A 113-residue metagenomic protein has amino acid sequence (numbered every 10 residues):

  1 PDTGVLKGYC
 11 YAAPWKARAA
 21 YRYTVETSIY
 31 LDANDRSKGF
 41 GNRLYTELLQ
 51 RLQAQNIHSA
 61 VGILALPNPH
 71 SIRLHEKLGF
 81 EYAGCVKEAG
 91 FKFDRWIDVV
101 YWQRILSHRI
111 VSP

Functional and structural regions predicted by a protein language model:
P1-N34, Y45, I105-L106: Acetyl-CoA-dependent GNAT
Y11, V61-L64, E76, E81-D98 (+1 more regions): Conserved catalytic-core motifs of GNAT/GCN5-like acyltransferases
Y21-R22, K38, F80, W96: Non-catalytic, surface-exposed connector residues within folded enzymatic/regulatory domains
E26, I97-Y101: Short hydrophobic/aromatic beta-strand or adjacent loop that forms the aromatic wall/cage of a ligand/substrate-binding
T27-I29, A60-I63: Conserved hydrophobic beta-strand within the GNAT/NAT acetyltransferase core sheet that lines the active-site cleft
L31, S37-A54, S59, P69-K77: Conserved acetyl-CoA-binding loop-helix of GNAT-fold acetyltransferases
V111-P113: Flexible, glycine-/basic-rich loop-and-beta segments that form/coincide with the SAM-dependent methyltransferase
